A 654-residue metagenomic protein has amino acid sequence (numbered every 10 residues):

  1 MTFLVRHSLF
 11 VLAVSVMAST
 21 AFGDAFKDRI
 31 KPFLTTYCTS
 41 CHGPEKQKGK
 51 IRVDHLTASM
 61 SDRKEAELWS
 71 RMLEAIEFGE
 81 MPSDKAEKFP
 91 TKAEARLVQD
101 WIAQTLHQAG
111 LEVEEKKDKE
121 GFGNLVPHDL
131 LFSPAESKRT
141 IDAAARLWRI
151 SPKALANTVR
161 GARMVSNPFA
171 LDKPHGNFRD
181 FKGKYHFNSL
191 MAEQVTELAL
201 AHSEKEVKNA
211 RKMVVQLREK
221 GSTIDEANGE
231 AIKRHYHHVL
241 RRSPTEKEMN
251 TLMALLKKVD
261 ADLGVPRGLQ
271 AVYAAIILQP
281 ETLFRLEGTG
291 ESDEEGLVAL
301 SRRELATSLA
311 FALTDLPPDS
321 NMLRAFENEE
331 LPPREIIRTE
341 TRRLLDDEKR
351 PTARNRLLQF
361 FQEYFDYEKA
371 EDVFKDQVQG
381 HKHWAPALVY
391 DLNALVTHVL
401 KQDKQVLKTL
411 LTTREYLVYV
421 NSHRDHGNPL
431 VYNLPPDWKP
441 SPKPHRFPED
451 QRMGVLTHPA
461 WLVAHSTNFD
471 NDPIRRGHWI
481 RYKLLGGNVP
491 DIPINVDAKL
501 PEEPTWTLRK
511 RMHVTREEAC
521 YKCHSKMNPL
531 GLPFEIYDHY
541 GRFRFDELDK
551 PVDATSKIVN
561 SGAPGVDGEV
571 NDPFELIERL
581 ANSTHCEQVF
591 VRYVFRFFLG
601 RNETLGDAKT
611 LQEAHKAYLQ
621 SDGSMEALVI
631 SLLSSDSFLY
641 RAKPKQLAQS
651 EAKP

Functional and structural regions predicted by a protein language model:
M1-R6: N-terminal secretory signal peptides that target proteins for export/translocation
H7-S19: Bacterial N-terminal signal peptides
F22-Q216, H237-H238, R242-A254, K258-D262 (+7 more regions): Aromatic- and Gly/Pro-enriched helix-to-coil junctions and flexible linker segments
G23-K92, R96, P444-P573, I577-E587 (+3 more regions): Sequence context surrounding c-type heme c attachment/ligation sites in exported
L97-W101, L111-E114, G121, V126-A227 (+6 more regions): Extended surface/linker regions that mediate inter-domain or inter-protein docking in multi-component redox
A227, A231, V265-A274, A299-L305 (+1 more regions): Alpha-helical scaffolds flanking conserved acidic
N250-L263, F326-E348, K382-H383, L611-D622: Amphipathic alpha-helical segments that form the core helices of the histone-fold
R267-L269, P280, S320, A353 (+3 more regions): Loop/turn elements at helix/coil->beta-strand transitions in domains of secreted/extracellular proteins
